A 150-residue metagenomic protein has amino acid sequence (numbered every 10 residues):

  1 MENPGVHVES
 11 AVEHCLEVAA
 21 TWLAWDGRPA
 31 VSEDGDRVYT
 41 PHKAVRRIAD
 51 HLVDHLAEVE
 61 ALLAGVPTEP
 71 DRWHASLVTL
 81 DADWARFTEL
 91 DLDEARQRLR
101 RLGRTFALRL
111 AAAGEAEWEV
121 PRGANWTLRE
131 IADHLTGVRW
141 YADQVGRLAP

Functional and structural regions predicted by a protein language model:
M1-P150: Aromatic-glycine hotspot motif
